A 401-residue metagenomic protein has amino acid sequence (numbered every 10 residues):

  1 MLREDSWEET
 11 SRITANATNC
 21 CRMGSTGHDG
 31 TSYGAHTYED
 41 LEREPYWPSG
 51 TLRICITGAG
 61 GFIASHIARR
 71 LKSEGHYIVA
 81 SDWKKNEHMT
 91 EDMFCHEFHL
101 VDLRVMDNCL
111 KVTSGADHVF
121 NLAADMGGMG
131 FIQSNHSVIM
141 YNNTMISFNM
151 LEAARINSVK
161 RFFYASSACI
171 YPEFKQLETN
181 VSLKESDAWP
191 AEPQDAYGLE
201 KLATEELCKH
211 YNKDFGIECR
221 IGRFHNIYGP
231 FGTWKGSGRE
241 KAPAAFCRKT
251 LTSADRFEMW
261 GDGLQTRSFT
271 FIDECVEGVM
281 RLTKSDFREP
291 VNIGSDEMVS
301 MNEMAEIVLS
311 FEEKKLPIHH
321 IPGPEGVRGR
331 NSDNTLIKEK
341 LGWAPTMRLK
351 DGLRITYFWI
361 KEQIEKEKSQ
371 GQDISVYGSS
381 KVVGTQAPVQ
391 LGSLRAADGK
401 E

Functional and structural regions predicted by a protein language model:
W7, G27-G34, E39, R70-E74 (+4 more regions): C-terminal substrate-binding subdomain of Rossmann-fold SDR/epimerase-dehydratase oxidoreductases
Y46-W47, T51-E74: N-terminal Rossmann NAD(P)H-binding glycine-rich loop of SDR-like oxidoreductase domains
H76-K85: Conserved glycine-rich Rossmann-like NAD(P)H-binding loop of the short-chain dehydrogenase/reductase
H96-E97, L103-N142, A153-I156, E173: NAD(P)H-binding glycine-rich loop region in Rossmannoid oxidoreductase-like domains and their noncatalytic homologs
N121, F148-D195, R220: Conserved Rossmann-fold NAD(P)-dependent oxidoreductase catalytic core, especially the SDR/UDP-sugar
M140, P193-E205, G236-A244, S268-F269 (+1 more regions): Short-chain dehydrogenase/reductase
I170-P172, D195-A196, R220-K241, T266: Flexible, glycine-rich beta-alpha linker
E192-R223, C247-A254: Active-site Tyr-X1-5-Lys
